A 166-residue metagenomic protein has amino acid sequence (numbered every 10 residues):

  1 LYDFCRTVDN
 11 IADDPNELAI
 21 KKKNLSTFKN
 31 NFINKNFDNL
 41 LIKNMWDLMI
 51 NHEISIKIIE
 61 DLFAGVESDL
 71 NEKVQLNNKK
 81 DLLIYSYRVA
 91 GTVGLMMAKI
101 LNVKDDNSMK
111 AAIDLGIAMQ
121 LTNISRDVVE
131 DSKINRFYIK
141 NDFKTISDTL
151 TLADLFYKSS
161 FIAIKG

Functional and structural regions predicted by a protein language model:
L1-G166: Acidic catalytic motifs of isoprenoid enzymes
